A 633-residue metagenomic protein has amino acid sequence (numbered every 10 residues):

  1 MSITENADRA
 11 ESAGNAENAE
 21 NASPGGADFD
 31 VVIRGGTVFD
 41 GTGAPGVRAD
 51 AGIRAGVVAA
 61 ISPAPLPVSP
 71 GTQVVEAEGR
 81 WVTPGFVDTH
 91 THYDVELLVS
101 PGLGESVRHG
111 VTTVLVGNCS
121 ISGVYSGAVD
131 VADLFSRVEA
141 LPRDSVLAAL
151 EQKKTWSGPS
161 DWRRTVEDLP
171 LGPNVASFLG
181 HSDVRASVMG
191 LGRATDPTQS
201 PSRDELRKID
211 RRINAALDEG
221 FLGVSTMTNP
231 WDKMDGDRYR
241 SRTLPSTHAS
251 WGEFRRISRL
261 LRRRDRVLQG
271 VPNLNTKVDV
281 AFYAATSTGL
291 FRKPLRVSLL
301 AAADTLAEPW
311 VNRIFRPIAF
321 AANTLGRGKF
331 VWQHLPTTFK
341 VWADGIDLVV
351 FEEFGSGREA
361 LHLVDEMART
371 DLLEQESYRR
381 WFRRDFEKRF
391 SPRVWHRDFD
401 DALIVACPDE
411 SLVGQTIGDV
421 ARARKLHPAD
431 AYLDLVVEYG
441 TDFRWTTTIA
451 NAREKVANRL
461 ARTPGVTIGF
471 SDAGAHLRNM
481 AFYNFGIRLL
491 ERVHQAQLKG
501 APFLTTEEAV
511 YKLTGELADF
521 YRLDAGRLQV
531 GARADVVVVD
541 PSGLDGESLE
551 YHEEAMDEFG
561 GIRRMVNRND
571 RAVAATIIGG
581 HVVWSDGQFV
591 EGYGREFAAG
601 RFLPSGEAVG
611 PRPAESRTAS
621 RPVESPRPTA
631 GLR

Functional and structural regions predicted by a protein language model:
M1-E11, E20-A49, R54, G355-R633: Active-site microenvironment of metallo-dependent hydrolases
D28-R34, P67-G117, G561-R563, S605-E607 (+1 more regions): Replace "His-x-His-based motif
V58, P65-L66, S120-I121, N229-W231 (+8 more regions): Short, glycine-/Ser/Thr-/acidic-enriched flexible segments
V99-R211, A215, E219-L222: Divalent-metal coordination cores built from histidine and acidic residues
V114-L115, V224-S225, L268-Q269, I468 (+2 more regions): Hydrophobic residues within beta-strands of alpha/beta enzymes
W162-V166, G172-N174, F178-L191, P197-E205 (+7 more regions): Active-site neighborhoods of metal-dependent hydrolases
R264-D265: Accessory helical-bundle/CTD segments and flexible terminal tails appended to RecA-like ATPase motors
